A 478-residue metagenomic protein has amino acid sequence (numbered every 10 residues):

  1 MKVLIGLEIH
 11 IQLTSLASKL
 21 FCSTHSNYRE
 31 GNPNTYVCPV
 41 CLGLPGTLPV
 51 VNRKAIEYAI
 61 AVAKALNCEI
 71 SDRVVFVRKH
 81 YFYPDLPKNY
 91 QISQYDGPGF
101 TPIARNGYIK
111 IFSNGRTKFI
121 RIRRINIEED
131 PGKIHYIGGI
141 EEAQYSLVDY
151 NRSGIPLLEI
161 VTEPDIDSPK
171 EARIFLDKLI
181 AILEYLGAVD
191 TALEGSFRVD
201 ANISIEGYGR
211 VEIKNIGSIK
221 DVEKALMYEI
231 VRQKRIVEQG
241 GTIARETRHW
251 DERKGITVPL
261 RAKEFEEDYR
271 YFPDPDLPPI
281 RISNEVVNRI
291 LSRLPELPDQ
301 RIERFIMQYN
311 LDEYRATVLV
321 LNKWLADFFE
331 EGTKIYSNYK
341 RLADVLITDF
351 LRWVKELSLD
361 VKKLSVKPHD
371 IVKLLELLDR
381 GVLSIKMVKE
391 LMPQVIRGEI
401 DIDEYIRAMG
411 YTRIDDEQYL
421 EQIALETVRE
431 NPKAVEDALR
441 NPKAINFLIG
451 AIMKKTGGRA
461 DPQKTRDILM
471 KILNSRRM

Functional and structural regions predicted by a protein language model:
M1-E296, E313, K334-Y339, T348 (+1 more regions): Basic, nucleic-acid-interacting segments
R53-E57, R173-L176, I219-E223, F265 (+8 more regions): Amphipathic alpha-helical transducer elements in NTP-driven molecular machines
G195-G207, M307-E330, K340-L357, V395-R397 (+1 more regions): Core structural elements
I302-I306, E330-K334, L351, V372-E376 (+2 more regions): Amphipathic alpha-helical segments within well-ordered protein domains
R315, F328, N338-L346, D370 (+5 more regions): Residue-level detector of well-ordered alpha-helical segments, enriched for hydrophobic/aromatic packing positions
I335-Y336, L342, W353-S365, K373-L378 (+1 more regions): M16/insulysin-pitrilysin zinc metalloprotease superfamily fold
K362-V372, I385-K454: Strongly charged, low-complexity linkers/loops
P442-M478: Short, amphipathic C-terminal "tail helix"
